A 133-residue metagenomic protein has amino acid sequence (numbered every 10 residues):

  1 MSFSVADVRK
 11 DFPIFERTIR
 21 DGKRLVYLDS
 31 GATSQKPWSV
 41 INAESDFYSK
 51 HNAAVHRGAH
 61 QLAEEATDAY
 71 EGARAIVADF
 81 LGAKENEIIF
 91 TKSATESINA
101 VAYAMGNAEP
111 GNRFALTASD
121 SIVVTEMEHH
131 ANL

Functional and structural regions predicted by a protein language model:
M1-L133: Pyridoxal 5′-phosphate
